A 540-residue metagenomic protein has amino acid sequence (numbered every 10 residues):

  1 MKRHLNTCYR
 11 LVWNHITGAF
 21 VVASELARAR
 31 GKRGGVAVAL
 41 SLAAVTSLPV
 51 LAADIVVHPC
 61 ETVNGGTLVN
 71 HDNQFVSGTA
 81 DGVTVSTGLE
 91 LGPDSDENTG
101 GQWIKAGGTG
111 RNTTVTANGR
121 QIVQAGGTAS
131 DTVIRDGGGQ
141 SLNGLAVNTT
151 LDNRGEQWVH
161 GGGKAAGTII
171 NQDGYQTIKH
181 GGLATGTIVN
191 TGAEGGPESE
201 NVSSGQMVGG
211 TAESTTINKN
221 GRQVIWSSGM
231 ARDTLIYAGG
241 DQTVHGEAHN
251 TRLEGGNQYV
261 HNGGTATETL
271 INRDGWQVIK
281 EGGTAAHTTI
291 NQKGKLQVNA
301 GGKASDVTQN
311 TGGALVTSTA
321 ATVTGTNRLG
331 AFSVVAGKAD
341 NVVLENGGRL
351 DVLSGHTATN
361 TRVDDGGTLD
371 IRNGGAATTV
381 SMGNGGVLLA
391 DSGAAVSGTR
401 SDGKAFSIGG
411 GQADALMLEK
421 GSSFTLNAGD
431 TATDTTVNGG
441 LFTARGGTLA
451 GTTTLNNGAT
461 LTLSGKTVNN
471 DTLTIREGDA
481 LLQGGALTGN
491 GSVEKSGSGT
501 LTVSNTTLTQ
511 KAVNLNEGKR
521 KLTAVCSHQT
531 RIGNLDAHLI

Functional and structural regions predicted by a protein language model:
M1-V45: Bacterial Sec-dependent N-terminal signal peptides
L42-A44, L48-I540: Beta-strand-rich extracellular passenger or scaffold domains
